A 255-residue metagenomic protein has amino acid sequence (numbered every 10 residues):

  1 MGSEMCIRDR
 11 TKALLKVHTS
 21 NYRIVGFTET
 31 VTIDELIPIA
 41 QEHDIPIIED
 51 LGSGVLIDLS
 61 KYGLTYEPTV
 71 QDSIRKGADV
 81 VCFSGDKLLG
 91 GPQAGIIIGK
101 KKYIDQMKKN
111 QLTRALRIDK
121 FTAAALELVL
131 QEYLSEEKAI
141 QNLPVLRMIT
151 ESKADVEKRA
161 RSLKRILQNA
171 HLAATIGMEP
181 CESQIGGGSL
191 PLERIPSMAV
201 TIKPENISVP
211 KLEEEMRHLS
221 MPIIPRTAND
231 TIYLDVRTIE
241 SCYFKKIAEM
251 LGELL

Functional and structural regions predicted by a protein language model:
S3-E4, R8-Y133, Q168, M250: Conserved PLP-enzyme active-site core in the AAT-like
M5, T122-A123, E127-G186: Conserved PLP-dependent catalytic core of the aminotransferase class-I/II
L14, G95, M198-V200, L234: Well-ordered beta-strand positions enriched in small/hydrophobic/aromatic, beta-favoring residues
S53, K102-K108, S135-V145, P191-P196 (+1 more regions): Short acidic (Asp/Glu) and glycine-rich catalytic loops that position anionic groups and cofactors
K61-T65, A154-D155, S189-E193, T238-F244: Short glycine/threonine-rich loop-to-helix capping motif typified by GTGT followed within a few residues by an Asp-Pro
L88, E151, I232: Glycine-rich phosphate/diphosphate-binding loops and the adjacent beta-loop-alpha structural elements that coordinate
S135, P204-L255: PLP-dependent enzyme catalytic core of the Aspartate aminotransferase-like
I166-N229: Catalytic-core signal marking the mid-to-C-terminal active-site face
